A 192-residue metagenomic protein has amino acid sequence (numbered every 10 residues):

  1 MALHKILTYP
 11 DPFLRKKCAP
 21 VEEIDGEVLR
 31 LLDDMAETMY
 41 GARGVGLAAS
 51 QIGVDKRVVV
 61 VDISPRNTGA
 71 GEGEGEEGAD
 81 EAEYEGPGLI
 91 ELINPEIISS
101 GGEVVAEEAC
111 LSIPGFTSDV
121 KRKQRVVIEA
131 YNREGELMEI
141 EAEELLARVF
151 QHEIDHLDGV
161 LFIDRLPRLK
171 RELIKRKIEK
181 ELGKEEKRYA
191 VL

Functional and structural regions predicted by a protein language model:
M1-Q151, H156-L192: Active-site rim/adjacent substrate-binding subdomains
